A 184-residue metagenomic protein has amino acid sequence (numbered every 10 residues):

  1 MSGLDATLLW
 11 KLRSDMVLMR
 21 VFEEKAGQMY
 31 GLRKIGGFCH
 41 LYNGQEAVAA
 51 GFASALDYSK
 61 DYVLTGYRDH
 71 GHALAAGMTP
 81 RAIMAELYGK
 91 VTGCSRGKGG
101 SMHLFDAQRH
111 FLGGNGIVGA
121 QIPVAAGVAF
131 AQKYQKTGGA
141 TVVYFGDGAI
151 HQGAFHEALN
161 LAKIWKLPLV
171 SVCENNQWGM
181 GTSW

Functional and structural regions predicted by a protein language model:
M1-L12: Charged, compositionally biased N-terminal leader segments and the immediate start of the first structured element
L12-M16, M84: Short alpha-helical scaffolding segments that buttress acidic/His motifs in well-ordered protein cores
V17-Y30: N-terminal glycine-rich anion-binding loops that anchor highly charged ligand groups
E24, L32-W165, S183: Cofactor-binding active-site loop characterized by glycine-rich and histidine/acidic residues
L167-S171: Short, proline-centered helix/strand-breaking motifs
C173-W184: Thiamine diphosphate
